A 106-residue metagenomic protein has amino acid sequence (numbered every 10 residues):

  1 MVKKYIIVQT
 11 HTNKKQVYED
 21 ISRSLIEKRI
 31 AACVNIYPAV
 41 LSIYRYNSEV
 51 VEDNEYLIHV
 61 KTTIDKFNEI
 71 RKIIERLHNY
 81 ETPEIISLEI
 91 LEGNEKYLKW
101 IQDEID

Functional and structural regions predicted by a protein language model:
M1-D106: Positively charged, small/polar-rich N-terminal and surface patches that mediate targeting and assembly and bind
